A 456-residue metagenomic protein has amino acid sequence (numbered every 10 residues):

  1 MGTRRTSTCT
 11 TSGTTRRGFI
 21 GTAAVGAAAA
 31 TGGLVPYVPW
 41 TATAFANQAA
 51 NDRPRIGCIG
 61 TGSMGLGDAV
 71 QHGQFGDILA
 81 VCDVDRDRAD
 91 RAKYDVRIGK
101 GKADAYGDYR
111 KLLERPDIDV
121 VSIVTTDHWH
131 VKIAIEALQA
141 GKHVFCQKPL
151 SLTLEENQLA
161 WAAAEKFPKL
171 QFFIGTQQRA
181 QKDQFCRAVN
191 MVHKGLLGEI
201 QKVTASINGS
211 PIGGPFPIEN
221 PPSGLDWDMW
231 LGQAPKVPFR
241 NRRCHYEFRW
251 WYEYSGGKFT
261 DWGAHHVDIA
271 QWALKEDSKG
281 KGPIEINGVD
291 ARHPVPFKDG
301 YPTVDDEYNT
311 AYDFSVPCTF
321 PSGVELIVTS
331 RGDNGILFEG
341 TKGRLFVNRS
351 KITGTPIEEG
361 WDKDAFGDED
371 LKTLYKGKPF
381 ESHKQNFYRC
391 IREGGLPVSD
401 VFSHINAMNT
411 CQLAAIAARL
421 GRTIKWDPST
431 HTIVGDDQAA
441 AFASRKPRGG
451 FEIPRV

Functional and structural regions predicted by a protein language model:
T3-A28: N-terminal secretory signal peptides and thylakoid transit peptides that target proteins across membranes
T22-A30, N241, K258-G280, D313 (+1 more regions): C-terminal helical cap and adjacent loop that interface with cofactors, partners, or active-site loops
G26-I98, Q181, A270: N-terminal Rossmann-like dinucleotide-binding module
G60, L196-G214, D226-D228, G232-R240 (+2 more regions): NAD(P)-dependent dehydrogenases' Rossmann-like dinucleotide-binding region
V121-S122: N-terminal Rossmann-like NAD(P) cofactor-binding module of classical short-chain dehydrogenase/reductase
T126, V131-A180, G195: Beta-strand-loop-alpha-helix segment that lines the small-molecule cofactor/substrate pocket of alpha/beta enzymes
A163-K169, C186-K202, E219-P221: Basic phosphate/pyrophosphate-binding loop/patch that engages nucleotide-derived ligands
D228-P321: Rossmann-like dinucleotide-binding domain that binds NAD(P)(H)
